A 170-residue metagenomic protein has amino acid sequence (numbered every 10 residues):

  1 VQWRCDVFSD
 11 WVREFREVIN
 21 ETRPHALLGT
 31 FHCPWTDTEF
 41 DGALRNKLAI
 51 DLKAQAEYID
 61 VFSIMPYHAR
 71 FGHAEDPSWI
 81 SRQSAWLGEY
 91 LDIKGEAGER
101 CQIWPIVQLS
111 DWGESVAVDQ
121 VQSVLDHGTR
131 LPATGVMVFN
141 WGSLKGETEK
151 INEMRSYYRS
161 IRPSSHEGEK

Functional and structural regions predicted by a protein language model:
V1-I59, I64-H73: Polysaccharide-binding and catalytic clefts of secreted carbohydrate-active enzymes
A56-E169: Substrate-binding cleft of secreted/luminal carbohydrate-active enzymes
